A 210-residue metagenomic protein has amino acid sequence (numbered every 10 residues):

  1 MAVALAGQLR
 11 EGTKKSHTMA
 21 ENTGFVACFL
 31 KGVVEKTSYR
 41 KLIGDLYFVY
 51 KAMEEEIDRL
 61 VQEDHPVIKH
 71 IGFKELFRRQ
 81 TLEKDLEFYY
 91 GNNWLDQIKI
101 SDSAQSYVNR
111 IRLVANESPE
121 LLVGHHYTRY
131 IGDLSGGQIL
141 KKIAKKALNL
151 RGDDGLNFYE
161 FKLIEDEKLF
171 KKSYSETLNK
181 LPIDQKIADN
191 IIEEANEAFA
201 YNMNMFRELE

Functional and structural regions predicted by a protein language model:
M1-E210: Metal- and O2-centered redox machinery and metal/ROS homeostasis
